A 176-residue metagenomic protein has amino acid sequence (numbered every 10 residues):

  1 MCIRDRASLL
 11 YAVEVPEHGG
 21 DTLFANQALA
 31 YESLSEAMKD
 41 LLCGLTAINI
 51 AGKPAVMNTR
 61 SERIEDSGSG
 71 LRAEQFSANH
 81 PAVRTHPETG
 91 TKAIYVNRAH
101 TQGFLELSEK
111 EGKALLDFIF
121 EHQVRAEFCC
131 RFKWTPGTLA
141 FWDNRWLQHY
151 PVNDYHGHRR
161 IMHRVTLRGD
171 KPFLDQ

Functional and structural regions predicted by a protein language model:
I3-L139, N144-Q176: Non-heme Fe(II) oxygenase catalytic core, chiefly the N-lobe of the double-stranded beta-helix
